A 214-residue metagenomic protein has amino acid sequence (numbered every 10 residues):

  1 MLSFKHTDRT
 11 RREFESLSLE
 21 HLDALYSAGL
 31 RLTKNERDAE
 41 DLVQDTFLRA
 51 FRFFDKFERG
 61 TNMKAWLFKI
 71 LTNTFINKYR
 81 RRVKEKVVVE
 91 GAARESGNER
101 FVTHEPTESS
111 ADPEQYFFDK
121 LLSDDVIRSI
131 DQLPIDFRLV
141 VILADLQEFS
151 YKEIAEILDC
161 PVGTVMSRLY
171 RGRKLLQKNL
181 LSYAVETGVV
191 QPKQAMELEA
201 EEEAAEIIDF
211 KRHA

Functional and structural regions predicted by a protein language model:
L2-K5, E13, I157, K174-A214: C-terminal edge and immediately downstream basic/flexible tail or linker adjoining helix-turn-helix-like DNA-binding
L2-S27, R37-V43: A short, charge-rich alpha-helical start-of-domain segment used by transcription regulators
L25, G29, F54, L67 (+1 more regions): Hydrophobic-face residues of short alpha-helical interaction/recognition segments
D41-L48, T61-N73: Structural recognition of an alpha-helix C-terminal capping motif at a helix-to-coil junction
F47-N62, R81-V83: Sigma70-family region 2
E58, T72-E90, G97-F101, D119 (+2 more regions): Arg/Lys-rich amphipathic alpha helix in sigma70-family domain 2
V87-Y116, Q194-D209: Internal acidic/polar
R128-L139, L143-T164, K178: Helix-turn-helix DNA-binding module
